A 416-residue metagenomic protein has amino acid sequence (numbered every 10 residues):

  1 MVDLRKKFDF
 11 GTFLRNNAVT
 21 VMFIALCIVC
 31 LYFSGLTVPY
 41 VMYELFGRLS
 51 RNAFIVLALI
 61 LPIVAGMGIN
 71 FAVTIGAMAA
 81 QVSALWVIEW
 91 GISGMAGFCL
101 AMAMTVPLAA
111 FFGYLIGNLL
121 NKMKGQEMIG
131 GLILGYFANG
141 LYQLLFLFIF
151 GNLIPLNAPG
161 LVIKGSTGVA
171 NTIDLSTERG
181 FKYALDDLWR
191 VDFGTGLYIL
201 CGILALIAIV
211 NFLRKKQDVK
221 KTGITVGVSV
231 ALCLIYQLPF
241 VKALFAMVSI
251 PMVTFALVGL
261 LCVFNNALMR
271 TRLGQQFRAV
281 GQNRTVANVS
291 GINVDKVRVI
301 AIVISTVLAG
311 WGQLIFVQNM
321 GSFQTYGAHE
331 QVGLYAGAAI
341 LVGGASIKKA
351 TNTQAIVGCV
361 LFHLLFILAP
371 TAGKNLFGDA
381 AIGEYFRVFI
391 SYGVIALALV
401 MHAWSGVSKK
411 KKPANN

Functional and structural regions predicted by a protein language model:
M1-C27, V263, Q282-T285, V289 (+3 more regions): Cytosolic-side transmembrane-helix boundaries in multi-pass membrane proteins
V2-L57, G94-A96, L100, M247: Membrane-interfacial amphipathic/re-entrant helices at transmembrane-helix boundaries
R5-G11, V64, Y114-I173, L206-T225 (+2 more regions): Short loop segments and helix-boundary regions at transmembrane helix junctions of multi-pass inner-membrane proteins
C27, P39-W90, M102, A110-M128 (+2 more regions): Single transmembrane alpha-helix segments in multi-pass membrane proteins
F46, I63-A80, N121-L134, Q276 (+5 more regions): Short, non-helical or kinked segments that cap or interrupt transmembrane helices
N139-I199, R214-V241, T285, P370-F377: Extracellular/periplasmic helix-loop junction at the C-terminal end of a transmembrane helix in multi-pass membrane
D192-C201, D218-F323: Helix-loop-helix "hairpin" substructures at the membrane interface of multi-pass membrane proteins
V303-A309, Q313, V317-V388: Transmembrane alpha-helical segments in multi-pass inner-membrane proteins
